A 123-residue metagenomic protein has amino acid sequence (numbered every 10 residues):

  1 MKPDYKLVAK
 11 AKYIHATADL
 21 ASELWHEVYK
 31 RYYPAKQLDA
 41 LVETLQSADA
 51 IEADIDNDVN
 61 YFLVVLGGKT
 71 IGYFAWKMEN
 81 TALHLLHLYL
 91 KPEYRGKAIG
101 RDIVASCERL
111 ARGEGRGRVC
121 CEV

Functional and structural regions predicted by a protein language model:
M1: Short, conserved catalytic or adaptor-binding loops enriched in Gly and charged residues
D4-R95, V104-L110, E114: Acetyl-CoA-dependent GNAT
A98: Glycine-rich phosphate-binding loop
G117: Short acidic/polar active-site loop segments enriched in Thr and Asp
C121-V123: Conserved beta-strand-loop-alpha-helix junction that forms the acyl-donor binding cleft
